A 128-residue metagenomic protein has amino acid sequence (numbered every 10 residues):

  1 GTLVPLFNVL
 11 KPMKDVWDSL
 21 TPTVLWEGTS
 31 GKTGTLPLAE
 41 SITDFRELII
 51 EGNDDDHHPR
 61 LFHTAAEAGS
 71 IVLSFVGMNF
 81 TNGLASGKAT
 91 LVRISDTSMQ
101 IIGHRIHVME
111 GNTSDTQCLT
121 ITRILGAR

Functional and structural regions predicted by a protein language model:
G1-P12, S114-T120: Extracellular interaction modules
V4-T35, G126-R128: Glycine-rich, low-complexity segments
V24-F45, N53-I71: Surface-exposed ligand/attachment interfaces on beta-rich extracellular proteins
E51-N53, A127: A generic structural motif
A68-S114: Acidic, glycine/polar-enriched metal-coordinating patches/loops that mediate binding to polyanionic ligands
E110-R128: Short, structured beta-strand segments at or near domain termini in extracellular proteins/domains
